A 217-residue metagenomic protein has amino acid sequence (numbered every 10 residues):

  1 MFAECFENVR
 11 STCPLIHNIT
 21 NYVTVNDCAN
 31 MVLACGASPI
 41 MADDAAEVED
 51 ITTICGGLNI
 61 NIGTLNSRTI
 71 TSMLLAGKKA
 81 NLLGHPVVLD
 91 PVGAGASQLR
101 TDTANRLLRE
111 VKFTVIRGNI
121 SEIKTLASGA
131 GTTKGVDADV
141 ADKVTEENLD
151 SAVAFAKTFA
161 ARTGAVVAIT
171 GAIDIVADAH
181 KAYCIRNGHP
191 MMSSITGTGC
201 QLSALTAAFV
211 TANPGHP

Functional and structural regions predicted by a protein language model:
M1-L74, K79-N81, P86, V153-P217: Small-residue (G/A/S/T)-rich helix-start motifs and N-terminal tracts that mark the onset
T20, R68, G95-A96, E147-N148: Residues that cap or flank secondary-structure elements
V48, A94-G95, E122-T125: Short gly/pro/ser/thr-enriched loop/turn and capping motifs at secondary-structure boundaries
L58-N61, P86-P91, G135-D139: Short beta-strands and strand-loop turn motifs
T69-G118: Glycine/small-residue-rich loop that forms an oxyanion/phosphate-binding "nest" at active or ligand-binding sites
R100-A182: Conserved phosphate/ATP/ADP-binding segment of small-molecule kinases
